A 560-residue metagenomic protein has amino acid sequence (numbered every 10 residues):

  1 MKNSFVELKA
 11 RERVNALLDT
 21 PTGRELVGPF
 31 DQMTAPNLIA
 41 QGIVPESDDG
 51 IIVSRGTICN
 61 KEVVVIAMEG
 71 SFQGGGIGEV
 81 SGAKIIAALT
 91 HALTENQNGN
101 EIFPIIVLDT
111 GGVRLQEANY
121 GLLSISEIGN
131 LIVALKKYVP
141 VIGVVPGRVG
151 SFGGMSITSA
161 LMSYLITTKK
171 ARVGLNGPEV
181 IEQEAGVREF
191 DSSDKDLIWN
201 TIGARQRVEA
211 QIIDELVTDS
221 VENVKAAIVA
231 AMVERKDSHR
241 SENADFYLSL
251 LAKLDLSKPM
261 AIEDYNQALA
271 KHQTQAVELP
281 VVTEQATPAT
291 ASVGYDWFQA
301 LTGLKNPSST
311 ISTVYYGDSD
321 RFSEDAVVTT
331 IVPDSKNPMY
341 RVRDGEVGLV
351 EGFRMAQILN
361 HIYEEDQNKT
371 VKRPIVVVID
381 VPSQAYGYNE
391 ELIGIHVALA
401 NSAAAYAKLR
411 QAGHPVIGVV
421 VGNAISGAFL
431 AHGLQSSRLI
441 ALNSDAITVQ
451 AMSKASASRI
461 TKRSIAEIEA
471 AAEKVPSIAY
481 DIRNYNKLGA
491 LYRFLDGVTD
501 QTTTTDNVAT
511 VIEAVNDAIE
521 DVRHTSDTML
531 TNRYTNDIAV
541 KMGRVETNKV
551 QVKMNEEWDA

Functional and structural regions predicted by a protein language model:
M1-P29, M33, Q183-S309, K462-A560: Amphipathic alpha-helical segments at domain termini/boundaries
I43-N60, S309-E324: N-terminal short beta-loop-beta anion/metal-coordinating cradle
D49, I77-N100, G345-K369: A short, well-ordered alpha-helical element
I58-A83, F322-F353: STAS-typified acidic loop motif
V65, F103-V107, I142-V144, I166 (+4 more regions): Structural motif
A92-I106, G129, V133-K137, V371-P374 (+1 more regions): Glycine/small-residue-rich phosphate/adenosyl-binding loop
G99-E117, V371-L392: Short, glycine-/small-residue-enriched flexible loop/hinge segments at domain edges that mediate gating
G112-S241, G387-D506: Conserved catalytic cores of soluble enzyme domains, especially glycine-rich substrate-binding beta-alpha loops
